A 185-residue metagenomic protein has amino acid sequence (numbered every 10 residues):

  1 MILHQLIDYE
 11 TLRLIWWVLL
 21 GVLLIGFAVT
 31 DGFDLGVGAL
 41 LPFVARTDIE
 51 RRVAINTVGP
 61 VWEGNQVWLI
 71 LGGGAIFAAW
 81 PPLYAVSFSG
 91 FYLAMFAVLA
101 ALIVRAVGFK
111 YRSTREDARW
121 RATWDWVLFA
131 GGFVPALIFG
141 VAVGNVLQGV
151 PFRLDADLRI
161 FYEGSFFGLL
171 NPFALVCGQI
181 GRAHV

Functional and structural regions predicted by a protein language model:
I2-G64, I70-G73: N-terminal signal-anchor module of multipass membrane proteins
I2-Q5, G149-S165: Membrane-interface helix termini and inter-helical loops of multi-pass transporters
Q5-L19, R51-A54, Y84-G90, W120-W126 (+1 more regions): Membrane-interfacial loop-to-transmembrane-helix junctions in polytopic alpha-helical membrane proteins
V18-A28, T57-P60, G90-F96, D125-F129 (+1 more regions): Hydrophobic alpha-helical transmembrane segments of multi-pass small-molecule transporters/permeases
V29-G36, G74, A100-V104, G140-V143: Alpha-helical transmembrane segments of polytopic integral membrane proteins, especially the permease/helical cores
V61-V134, V146-R153: Membrane-interface helix-loop-helix modules in multi-pass inner-membrane proteins
I160-G178: Short aromatic-rich membrane-water interface segments that cap or initiate transmembrane helices in multi-pass membrane
A183-V185: Conserved small/polar residues in nucleotide/adenosyl-binding loops
